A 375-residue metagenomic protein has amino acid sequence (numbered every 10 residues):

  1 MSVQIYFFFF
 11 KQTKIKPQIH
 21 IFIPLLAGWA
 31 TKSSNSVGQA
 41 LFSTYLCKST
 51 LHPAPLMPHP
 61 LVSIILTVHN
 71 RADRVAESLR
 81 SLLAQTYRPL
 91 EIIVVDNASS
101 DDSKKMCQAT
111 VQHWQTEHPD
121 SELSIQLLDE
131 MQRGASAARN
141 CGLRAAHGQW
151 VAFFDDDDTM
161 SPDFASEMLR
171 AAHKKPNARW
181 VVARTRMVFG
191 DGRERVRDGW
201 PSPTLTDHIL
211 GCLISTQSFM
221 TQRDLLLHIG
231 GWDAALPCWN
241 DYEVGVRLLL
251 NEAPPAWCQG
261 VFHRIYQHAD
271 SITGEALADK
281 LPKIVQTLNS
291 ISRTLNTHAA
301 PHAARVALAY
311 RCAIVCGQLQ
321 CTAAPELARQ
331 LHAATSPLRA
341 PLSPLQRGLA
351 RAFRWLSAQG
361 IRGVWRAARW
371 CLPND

Functional and structural regions predicted by a protein language model:
S2-H20, P24-L25: Hydrophobic alpha-helical signal peptides and transmembrane signal-/tail-anchor segments that drive secretory-pathway
S33-S34, S43: Intrinsically disordered, low-complexity segments enriched in serine/threonine/proline/glycine and often basic
H52-P53: Compositionally biased, intrinsically disordered low-complexity segments enriched in Pro/Arg/Gln/His
L56-P282: Nucleotide-sugar donor-binding/catalytic module of glycosyltransferases that assemble extracellular/cell-envelope
V261, Y266-D375: C-terminal subregions of glycosyltransferases and related glycan-biosynthesis enzymes
